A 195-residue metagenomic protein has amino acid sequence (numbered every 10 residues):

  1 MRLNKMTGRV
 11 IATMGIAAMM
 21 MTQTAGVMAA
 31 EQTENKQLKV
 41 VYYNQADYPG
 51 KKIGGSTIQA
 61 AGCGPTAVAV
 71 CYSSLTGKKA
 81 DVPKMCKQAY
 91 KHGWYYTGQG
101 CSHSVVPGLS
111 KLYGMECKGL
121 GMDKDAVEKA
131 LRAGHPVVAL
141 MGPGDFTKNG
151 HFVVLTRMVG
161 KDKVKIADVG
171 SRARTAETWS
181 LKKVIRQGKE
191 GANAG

Functional and structural regions predicted by a protein language model:
R2-M14: Bacterial N-terminal signal peptides that target proteins for export
L3, M21-T22, A30, G160: N-terminal leader/targeting segments
M6-R9, T24-Y95: Active-site-adjacent structural segments surrounding the nucleophilic cysteine of cysteine proteases and isopeptidases
A12-T13, S56, K148: A broadly tuned, weak detector of single residues within folded domains
G15-Q23: Hydrophobic core
N35, Y72-G195: Conserved active-site-adjacent core of cysteine acyl-enzyme catalytic domains
